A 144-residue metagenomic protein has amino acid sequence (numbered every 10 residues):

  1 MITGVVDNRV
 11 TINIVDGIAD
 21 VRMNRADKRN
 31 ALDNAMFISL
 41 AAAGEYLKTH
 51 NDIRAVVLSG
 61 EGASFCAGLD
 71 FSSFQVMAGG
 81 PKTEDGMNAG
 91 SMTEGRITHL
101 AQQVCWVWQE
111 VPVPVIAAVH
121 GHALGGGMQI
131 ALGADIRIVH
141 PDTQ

Functional and structural regions predicted by a protein language model:
M1-E61: Conserved CoA-thioester-binding segment of acyl-CoA-metabolizing enzymes
V21, L58, D70, I130-L132: Hydrophobic/aromatic residues within transmembrane alpha-helices of multi-pass small-molecule transporters
N24, L69, H120: Histidine-centered beta-alpha loop that forms part of the nucleotide-sugar donor binding/catalytic region in diverse
N34-F37, F71, D142: ATP/adenylate-binding site constellation spanning eukaryotic-like Ser/Thr protein kinases, ABC-transporter
D52, G60-V107, A123: Glycine- (often His-adjacent) and acidic-residue-rich active-site loop that binds/positions the CoA thioester
Q102-Q144: Glycine-rich beta-to-alpha active-site loop
